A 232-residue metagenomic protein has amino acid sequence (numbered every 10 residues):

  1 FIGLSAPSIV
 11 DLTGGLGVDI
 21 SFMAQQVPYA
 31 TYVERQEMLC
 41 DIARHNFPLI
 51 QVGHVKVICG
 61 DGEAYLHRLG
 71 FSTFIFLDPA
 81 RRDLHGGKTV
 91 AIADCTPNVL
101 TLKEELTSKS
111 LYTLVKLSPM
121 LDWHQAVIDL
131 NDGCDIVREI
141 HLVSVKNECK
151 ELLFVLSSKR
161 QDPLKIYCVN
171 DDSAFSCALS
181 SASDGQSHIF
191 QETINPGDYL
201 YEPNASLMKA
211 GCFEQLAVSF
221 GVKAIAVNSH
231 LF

Functional and structural regions predicted by a protein language model:
F1-L4: Glycine/alanine-rich phosphate-binding loops at beta-alpha junctions
A6, F71-S72, S110: Local beta-strand N-terminus motif with an aromatic residue
A6-G15: Conserved class I S-adenosyl-L-methionine
S8, P28-Y29, H54, Y112: Residues at the starts of beta-strands that form the adenosine-phosphate
L12-T13, V33, G60, L77 (+1 more regions): Short His-Asn-centered micro-motif
L16-P28: Conserved SAM-binding loop of SAM-dependent methyltransferases across substrates and taxa, primarily the Class I
V33-F74: S-adenosyl-L-methionine
F76, R81-F232: Class I S-adenosyl-L-methionine
